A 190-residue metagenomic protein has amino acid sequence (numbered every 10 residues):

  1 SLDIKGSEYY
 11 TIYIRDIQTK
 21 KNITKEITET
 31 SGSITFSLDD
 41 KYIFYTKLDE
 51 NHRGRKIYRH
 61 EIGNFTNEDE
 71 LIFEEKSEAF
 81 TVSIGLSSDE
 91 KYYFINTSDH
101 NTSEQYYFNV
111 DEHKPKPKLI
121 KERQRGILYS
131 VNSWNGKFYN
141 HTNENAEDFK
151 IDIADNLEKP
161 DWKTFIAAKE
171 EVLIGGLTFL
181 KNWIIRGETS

Functional and structural regions predicted by a protein language model:
S1-S190: Peripheral, non-catalytic segments that deliver or gate enzyme domains
